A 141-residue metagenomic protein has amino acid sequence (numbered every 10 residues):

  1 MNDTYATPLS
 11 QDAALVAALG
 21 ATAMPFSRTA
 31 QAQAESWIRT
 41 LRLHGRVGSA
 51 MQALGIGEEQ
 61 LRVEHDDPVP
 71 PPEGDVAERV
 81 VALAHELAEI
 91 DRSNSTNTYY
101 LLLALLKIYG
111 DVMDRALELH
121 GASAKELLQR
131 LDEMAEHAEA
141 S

Functional and structural regions predicted by a protein language model:
M1-S141: Histone-fold recognition with a strong bias for associated Lys/Arg-rich disordered tails
